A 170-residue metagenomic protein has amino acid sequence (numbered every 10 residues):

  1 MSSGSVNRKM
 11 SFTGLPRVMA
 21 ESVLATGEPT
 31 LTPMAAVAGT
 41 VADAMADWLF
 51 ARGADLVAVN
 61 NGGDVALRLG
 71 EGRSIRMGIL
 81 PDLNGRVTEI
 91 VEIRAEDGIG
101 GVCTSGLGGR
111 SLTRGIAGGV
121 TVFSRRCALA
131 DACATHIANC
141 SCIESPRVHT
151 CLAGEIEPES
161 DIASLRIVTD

Functional and structural regions predicted by a protein language model:
M1-N60, R125-D170: Alpha/propeptide regions of enzymes that mature by internal proteolysis
V59-L165: Conserved mixed alpha/beta catalytic, RNA-binding, or beta-rich assembly cores of soluble enzyme, regulatory
